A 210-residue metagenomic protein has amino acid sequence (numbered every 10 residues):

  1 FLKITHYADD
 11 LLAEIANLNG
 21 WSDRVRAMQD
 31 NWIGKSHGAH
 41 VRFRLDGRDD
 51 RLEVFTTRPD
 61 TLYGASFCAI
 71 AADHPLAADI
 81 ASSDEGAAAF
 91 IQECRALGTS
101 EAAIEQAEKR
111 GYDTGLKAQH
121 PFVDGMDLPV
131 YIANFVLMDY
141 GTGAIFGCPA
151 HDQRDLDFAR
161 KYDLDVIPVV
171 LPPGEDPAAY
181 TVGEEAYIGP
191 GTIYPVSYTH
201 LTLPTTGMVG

Functional and structural regions predicted by a protein language model:
F1-V166, L171: NTP-handling and nucleic-acid-processing catalytic cores
P172-D176: Terminal amphipathic helices with adjacent charged low-complexity linkers/tails
A178-G189: Flexible glycine/proline-rich, aromatic-decorated loop/lid segments
G191-Y198: Short, hydrophobic beta-strand segments
T199-T205: Conserved small/polar residues in nucleotide/adenosyl-binding loops
